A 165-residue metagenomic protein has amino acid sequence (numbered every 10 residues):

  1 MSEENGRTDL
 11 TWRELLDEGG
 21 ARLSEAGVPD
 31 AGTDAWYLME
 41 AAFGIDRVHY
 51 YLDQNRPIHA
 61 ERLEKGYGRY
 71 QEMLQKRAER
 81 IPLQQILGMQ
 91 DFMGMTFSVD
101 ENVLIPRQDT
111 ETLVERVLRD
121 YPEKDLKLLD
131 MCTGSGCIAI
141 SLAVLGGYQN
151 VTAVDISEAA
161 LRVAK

Functional and structural regions predicted by a protein language model:
M1, E14-D17, A21-E25, K65-K76 (+4 more regions): Replace "anionic and nucleotidyl ligands
S2, G6-P57, Y70: A short N-terminal interaction module
T11, R62, I156: Conserved acidic
L16, A35, Y70, R80-L83 (+2 more regions): A general structural signal for well-ordered alpha-helical segments in protein cores
E40-R119: Conserved AdoMet
Q108-K165: Conserved SAM/SAH cofactor-binding pocket of Class I
